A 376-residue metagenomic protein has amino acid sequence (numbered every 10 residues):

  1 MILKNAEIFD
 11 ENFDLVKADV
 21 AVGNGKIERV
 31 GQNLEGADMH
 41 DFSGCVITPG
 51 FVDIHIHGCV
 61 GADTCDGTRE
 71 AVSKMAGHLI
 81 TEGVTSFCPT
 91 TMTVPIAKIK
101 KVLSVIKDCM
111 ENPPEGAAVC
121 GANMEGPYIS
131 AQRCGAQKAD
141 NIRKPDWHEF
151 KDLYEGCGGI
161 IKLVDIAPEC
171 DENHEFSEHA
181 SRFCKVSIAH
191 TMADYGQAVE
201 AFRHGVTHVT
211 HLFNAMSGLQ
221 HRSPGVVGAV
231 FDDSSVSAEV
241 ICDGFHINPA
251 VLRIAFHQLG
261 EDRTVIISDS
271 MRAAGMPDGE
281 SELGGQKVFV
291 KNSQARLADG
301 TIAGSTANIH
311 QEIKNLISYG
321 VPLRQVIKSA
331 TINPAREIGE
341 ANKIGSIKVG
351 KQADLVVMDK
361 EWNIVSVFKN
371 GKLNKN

Functional and structural regions predicted by a protein language model:
M1-T48: Histidine-rich, glycine-flanked metal-binding segment
A6, R336, S346-N376: C-terminal cap of metal-dependent C-N hydrolases
A6, V20, G25, G44 (+12 more regions): Divalent metal-coordination and catalytic microenvironments
C45-V46, I54, T64-A117, N141-G156 (+1 more regions): Alpha-helical scaffold segments that flank or form the walls of functional sites
H57, S73-V102, A117-S130, C157-D171 (+4 more regions): Divalent metal-dependent hydrolysis catalytic cores, especially in the metallo-beta-lactamase
G77-C88, S130-G158, F202-L212, S223-S237 (+1 more regions): Active-site gating loops and adjacent loop-to-helix segments of metal-dependent hydrolytic enzymes
K151, E155-M276: Active-site core of metal-dependent hydrolases
G225-A238, G244, F256-S268, A274-M358: His/Asp/Glu-enriched, well-ordered alpha-helical/loop segment that forms or immediately abuts the divalent-metal
